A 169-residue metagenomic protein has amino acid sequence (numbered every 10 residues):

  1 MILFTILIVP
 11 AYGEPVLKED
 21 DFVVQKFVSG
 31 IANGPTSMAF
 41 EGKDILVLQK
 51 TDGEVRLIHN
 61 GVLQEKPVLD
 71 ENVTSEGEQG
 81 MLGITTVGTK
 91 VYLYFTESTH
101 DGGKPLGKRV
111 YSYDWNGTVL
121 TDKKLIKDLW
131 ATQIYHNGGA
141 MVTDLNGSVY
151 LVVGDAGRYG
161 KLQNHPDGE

Functional and structural regions predicted by a protein language model:
M1-L7: Bacterial N-terminal signal peptides
V9-G13: Sec/Tat signal peptide C-region and signal peptidase I cleavage site
E14-A32, K123: A short helix->beta-strand "capping" segment at the edge of beta-propeller domains
K26-A32, V68-E76, K127-Q133: Surface loop/turn motifs at the tips and blade-to-blade linkers of beta-strand repeat domains
F40, L46-G53, G77, K90-E169: Surface loops at the rim/top face of extracytoplasmic beta-rich domains
L46-V68: Beta-propeller domains
L63-G88: Blade-loop segments of beta-propeller domains
